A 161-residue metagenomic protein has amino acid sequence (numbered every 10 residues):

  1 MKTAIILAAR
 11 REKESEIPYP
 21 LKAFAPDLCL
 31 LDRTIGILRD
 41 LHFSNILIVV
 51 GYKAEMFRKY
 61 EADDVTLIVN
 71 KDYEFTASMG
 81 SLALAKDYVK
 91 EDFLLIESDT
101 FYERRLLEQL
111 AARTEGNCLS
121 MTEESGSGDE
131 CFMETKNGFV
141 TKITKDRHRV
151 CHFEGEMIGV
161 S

Functional and structural regions predicted by a protein language model:
M1-V50, A54: N-terminal glycine-rich phosphate-binding loop and ensuing alpha1 helix
A8, V50, E97, M121-T122: Short beta-strand/turn micro-motifs composed of small residues that flank or help shape donor/cofactor-binding pockets
D27, K71-F75, M121-G126: Short, acidic/turn-prone active-site loops that include or flank metal/cofactor- and phosphate-binding residues
G51-T66: Acidic donor-binding segment of Leloir-type glycosyltransferases
M56-K59, L84, R105: Phosphate- and divalent-cation-binding pockets in alpha/beta enzyme and binding domains that engage nucleotide-derived
A62-F93: Short phosphate-binding loop-to-helix
E91-F101: Short beta-strand-to-loop acidic/aromatic patch adjacent to the donor-nucleotide binding site
E103-S161: Conserved core of the sugar-phosphate nucleotidyltransferase
